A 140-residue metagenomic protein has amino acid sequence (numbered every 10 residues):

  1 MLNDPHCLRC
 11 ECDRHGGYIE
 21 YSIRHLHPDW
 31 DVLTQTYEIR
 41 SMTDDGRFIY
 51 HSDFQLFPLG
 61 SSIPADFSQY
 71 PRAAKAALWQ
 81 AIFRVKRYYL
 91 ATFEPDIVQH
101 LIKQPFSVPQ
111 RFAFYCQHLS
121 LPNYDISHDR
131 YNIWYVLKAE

Functional and structural regions predicted by a protein language model:
M1-E140: Non-catalytic substrate-recognition and accessory regions of acyl/acetyltransferase enzymes
